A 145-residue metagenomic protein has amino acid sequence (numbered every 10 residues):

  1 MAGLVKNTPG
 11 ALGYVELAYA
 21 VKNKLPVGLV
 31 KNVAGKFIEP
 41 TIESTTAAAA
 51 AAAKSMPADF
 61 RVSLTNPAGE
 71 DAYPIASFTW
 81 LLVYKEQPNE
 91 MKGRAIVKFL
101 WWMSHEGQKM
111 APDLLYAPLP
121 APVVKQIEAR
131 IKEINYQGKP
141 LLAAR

Functional and structural regions predicted by a protein language model:
M1-A52: Ligand-binding pocket segment of bilobal, Venus flytrap-like solute-binding proteins
L4, L17-A20, T46, A50-K54 (+5 more regions): Homeobox/homeodomain signature
A11-E16, N23, D59-R61, T65-P67 (+2 more regions): Residue-level detector of functional hotspots within protein domains
V21-P26, N32, F37, S44 (+4 more regions): Residue-level detector of solvent-exposed, low-hydrophobicity positions
N32-A95: C-terminal lobe and pocket-closing loops of periplasmic/extracytoplasmic Venus-flytrap solute-binding proteins
A68-D71, A76-R145: Extracellular/periplasmic juxtamembrane helices and adjacent flexible linkers that interface with membrane partners
